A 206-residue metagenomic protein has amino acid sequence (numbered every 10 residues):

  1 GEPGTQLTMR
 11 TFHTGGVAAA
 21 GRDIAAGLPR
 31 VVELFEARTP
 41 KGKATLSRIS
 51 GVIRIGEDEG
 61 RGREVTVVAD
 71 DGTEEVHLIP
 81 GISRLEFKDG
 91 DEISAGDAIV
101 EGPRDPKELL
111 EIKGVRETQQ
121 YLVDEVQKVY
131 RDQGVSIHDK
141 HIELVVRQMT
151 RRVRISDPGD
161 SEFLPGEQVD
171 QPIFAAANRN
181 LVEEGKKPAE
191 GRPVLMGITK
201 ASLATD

Functional and structural regions predicted by a protein language model:
G1-D206: Intrinsically disordered, low-complexity regulatory segments
